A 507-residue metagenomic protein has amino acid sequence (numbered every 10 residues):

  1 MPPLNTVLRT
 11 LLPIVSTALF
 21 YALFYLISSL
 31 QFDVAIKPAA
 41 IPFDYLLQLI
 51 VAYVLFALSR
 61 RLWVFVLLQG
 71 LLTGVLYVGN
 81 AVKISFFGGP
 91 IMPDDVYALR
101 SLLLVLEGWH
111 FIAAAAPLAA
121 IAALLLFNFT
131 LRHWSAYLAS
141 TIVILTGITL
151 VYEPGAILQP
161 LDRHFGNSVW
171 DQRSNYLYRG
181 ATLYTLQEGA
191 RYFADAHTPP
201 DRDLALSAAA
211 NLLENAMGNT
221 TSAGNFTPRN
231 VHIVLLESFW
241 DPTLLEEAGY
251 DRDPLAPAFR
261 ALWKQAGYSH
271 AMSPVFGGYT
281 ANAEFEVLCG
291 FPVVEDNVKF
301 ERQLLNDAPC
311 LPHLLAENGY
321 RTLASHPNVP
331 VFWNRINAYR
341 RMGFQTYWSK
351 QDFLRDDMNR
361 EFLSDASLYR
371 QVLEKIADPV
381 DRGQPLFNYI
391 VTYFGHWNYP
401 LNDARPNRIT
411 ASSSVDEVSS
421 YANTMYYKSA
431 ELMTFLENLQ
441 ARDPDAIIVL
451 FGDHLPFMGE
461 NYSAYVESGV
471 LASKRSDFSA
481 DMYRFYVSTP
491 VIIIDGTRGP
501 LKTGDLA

Functional and structural regions predicted by a protein language model:
M1-N175: Transmembrane and membrane-interface helices of multi-pass, inner-membrane envelope-modifying transferases
F65, Q69, P93-V96, T182-L183 (+2 more regions): Short, well-ordered coil↔helix boundary/capping segments
S85-M92, P200-R202, C310, S349 (+1 more regions): A diffuse structural propensity rather than consistent per-protein peaks
M92, P160-E188, D241, T280 (+4 more regions): Secondary-structure junction/capping motif
V96-L99, R179, L183-L186, L206 (+3 more regions): Alpha-helix initiation and N-capping motif
L103-P117, Y178, T182-T185, E417-M425: Membrane-interface transmembrane-helix boundary segments in multi-pass integral membrane proteins
Y152-I233: Membrane-interface segments at or immediately adjacent to transmembrane helices that form the boundary between
E214-S222, F226, I233-L236, D241-A507: Solvent-exposed soluble domains appended to multi-pass membrane proteins
